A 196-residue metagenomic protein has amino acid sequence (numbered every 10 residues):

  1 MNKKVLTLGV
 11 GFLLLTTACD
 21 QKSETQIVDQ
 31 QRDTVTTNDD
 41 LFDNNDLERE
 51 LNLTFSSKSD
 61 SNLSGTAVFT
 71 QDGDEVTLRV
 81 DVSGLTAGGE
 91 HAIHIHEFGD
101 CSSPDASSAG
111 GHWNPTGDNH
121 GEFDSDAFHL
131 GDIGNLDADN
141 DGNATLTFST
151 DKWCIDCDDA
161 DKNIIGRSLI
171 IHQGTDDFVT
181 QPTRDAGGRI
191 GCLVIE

Functional and structural regions predicted by a protein language model:
M1-N2, D20: Generic N-terminal leader/processing signal
K3-G9: Sec-dependent signal peptide recognition, specifically the positively charged N-region followed immediately by
L15-A18: C-terminal motif of bacterial Sec signal peptides marking the signal peptidase cleavage site
D20-E90, I95-E196: N-terminal leader/targeting pre-sequences
